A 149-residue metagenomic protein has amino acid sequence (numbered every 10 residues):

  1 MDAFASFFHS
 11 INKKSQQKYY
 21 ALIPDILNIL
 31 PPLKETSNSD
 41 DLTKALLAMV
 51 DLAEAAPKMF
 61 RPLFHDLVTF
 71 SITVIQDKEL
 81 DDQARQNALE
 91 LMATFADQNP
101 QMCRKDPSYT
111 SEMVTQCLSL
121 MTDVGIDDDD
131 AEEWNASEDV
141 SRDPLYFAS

Functional and structural regions predicted by a protein language model:
M1-S149: Karyopherin-beta/Importin-beta family HEAT-repeat alpha-solenoid scaffold
